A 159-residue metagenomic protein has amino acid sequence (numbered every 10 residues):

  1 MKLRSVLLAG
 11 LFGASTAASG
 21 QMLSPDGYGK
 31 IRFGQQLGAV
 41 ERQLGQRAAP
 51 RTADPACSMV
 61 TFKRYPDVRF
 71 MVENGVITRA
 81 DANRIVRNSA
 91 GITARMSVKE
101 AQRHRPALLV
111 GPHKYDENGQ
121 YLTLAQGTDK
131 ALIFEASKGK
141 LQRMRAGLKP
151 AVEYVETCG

Functional and structural regions predicted by a protein language model:
M1-L7: Bacterial N-terminal signal peptides that target proteins for export
A14-A17: N-terminal signal peptide c-region/cleavage motif recognized by signal peptidases
G20-Q21, Q35-V76, A94-L141, A146-A151: A cross-family detector of function-defining hotspots
P25-K30, I85-I92: Second-shell loop/turn segments in exported
T157-G159: Short, solvent-exposed mixed-charge patches
